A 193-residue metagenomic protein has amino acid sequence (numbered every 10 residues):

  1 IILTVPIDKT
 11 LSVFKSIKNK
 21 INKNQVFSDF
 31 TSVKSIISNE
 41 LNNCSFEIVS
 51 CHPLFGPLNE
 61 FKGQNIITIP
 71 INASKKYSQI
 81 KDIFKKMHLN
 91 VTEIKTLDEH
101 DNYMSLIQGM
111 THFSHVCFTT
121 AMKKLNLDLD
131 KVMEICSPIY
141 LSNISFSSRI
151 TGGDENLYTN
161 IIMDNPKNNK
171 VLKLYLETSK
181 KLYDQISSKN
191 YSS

Functional and structural regions predicted by a protein language model:
I1-I21: Rossmann-like NAD(P)-binding element
I2-L3, S28, T68: Redox-cofactor binding/interface segments in oxidoreductases and associated redox assembly factors
T4-I7, L11, S74, N169-L176: Electropositive phosphate-/nucleotide-binding environments in soluble metabolic enzymes
S12-K15, K75-D82, F118-L129: Short, basic, helix/turn surface patches
I17-E40: ADP-ribose/adenylate-binding Rossmann-like module
V33-D101: Rossmann-fold dinucleotide-binding core
E93-S193: An accessory alpha-helical subdomain
